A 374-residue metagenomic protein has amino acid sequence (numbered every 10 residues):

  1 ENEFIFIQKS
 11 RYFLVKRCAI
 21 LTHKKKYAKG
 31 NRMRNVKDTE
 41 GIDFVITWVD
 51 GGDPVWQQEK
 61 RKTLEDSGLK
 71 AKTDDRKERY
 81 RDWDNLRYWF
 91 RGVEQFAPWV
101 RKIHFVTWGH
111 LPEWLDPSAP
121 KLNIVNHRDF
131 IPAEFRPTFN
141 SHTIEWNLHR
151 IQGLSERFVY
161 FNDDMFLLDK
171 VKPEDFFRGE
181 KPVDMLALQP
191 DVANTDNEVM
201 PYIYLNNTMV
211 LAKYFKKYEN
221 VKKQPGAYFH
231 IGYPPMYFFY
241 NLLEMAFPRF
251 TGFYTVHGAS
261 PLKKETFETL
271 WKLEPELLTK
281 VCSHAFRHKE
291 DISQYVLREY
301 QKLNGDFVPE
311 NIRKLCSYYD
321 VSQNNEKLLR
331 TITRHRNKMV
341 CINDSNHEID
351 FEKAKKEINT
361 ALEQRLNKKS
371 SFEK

Functional and structural regions predicted by a protein language model:
E1-E3, M33: Accessible peptide chain termini
N2, K9-S10, K25-K26: Polybasic, lysine-rich low-complexity intrinsically disordered segments
F6-Q8, V15: Generic detector of N-terminal low-structure segments
G30-V159, F166-K374: ER/Golgi luminal nucleotide-sugar-dependent glycosyltransferases, focusing on the catalytic module
